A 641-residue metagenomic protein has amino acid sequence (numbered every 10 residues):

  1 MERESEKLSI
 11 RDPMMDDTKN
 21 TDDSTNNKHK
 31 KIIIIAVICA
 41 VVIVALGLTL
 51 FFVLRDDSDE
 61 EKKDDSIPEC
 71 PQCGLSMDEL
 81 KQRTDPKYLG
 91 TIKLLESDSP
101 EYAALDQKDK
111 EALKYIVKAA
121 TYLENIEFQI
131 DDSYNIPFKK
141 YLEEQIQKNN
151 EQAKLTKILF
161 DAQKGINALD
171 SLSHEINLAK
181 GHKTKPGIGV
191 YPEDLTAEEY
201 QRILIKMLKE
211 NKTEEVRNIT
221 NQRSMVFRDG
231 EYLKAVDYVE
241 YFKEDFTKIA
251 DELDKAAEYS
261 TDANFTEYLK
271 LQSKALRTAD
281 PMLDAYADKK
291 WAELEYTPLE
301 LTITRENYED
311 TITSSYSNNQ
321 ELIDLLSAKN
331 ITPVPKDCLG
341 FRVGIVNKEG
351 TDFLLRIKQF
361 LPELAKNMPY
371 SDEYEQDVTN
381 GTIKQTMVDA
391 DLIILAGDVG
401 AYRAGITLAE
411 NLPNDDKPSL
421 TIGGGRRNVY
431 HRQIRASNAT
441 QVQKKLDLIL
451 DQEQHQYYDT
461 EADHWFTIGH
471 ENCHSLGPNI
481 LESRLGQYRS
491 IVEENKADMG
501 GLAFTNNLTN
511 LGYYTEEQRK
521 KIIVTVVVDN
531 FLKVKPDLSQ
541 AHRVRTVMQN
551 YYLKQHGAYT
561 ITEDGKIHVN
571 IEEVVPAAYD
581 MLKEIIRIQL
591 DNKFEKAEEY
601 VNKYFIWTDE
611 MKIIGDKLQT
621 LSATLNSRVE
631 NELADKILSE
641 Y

Functional and structural regions predicted by a protein language model:
M1-H29: Intrinsically disordered cytoplasmic terminal tails of membrane proteins
H29-I38: Short, hydrophobic alpha-helical membrane anchors of single-pass surface/secreted proteins
V37-L48: Core hydrophobic alpha-helical transmembrane segments of single-pass membrane proteins
R55-Q82: Ser/Thr/Pro/Gly-rich low-complexity linker/stalk segments immediately outside membranes or between
C73-Q272: N-terminal helix-rich structural modules
S76, P86-Y115, E215-L481, Q487-N495 (+4 more regions): Fold-level signature of zinc-dependent metallopeptidase catalytic domains
V378, I586-Y641: Extended, compositionally biased alpha-helical segments that mediate assembly or anchoring
L502, N506-Y604: Long, well-structured alpha-helical subdomains associated with metal-dependent extracellular/ecto-lumenal hydrolases
